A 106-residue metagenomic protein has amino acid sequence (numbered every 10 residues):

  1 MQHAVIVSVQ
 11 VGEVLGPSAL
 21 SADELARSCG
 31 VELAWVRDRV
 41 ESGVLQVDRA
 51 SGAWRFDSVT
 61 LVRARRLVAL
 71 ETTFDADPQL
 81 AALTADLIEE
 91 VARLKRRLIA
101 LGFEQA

Functional and structural regions predicted by a protein language model:
Q2-R27, R37, E41-A106: Arg/Lys-rich, alpha-helical DNA-contact motif
